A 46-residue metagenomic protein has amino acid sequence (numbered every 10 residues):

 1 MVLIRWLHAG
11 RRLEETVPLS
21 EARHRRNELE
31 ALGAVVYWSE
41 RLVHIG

Functional and structural regions predicted by a protein language model:
M1-H8: A short beta-strand micro-motif
H8-R23, E40: A short, exposed loop/beta-hairpin motif centered on an aromatic-Gly-Thr core
E30-G46: Short, mixed-charge low-complexity intrinsically disordered segments
